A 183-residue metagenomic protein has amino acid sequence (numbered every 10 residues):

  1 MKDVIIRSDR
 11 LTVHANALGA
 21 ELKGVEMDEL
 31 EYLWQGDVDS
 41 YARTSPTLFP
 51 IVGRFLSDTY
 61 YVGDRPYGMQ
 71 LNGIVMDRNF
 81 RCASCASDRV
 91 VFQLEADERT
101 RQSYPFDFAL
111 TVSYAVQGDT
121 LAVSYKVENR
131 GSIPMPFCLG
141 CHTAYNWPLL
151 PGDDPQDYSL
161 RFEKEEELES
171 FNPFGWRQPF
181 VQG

Functional and structural regions predicted by a protein language model:
M1-T59, P66-M69: Beta-strand-rich N-terminal accessory domains
V4, V13, V90-F92, L110-V112 (+3 more regions): Hydrophobic residues positioned within well-ordered beta-strands of beta-sheet architectures
I5-R7, H14-N16, Y61, A83-S84 (+2 more regions): Well-ordered beta-strand positions
R7-D9, G19, R54, I74-D77 (+2 more regions): Residues that act as N-cap/strand-start positions at coil-to-secondary-structure junctions
G24-E26, I133-L139, N172: Short, hydrophobic/aromatic beta-strand segments
P66-G118: Extended, loop-rich substrate-binding clefts of extracytoplasmic carbohydrate-active enzymes
A96-T143, L149: Acidic, contiguous internal or C-terminal segments within carbohydrate-active enzymes that form a structured patch used
A144-G183: Active-site/ligand-binding surface loops and adjacent short beta/alpha elements that line catalytic pockets across
